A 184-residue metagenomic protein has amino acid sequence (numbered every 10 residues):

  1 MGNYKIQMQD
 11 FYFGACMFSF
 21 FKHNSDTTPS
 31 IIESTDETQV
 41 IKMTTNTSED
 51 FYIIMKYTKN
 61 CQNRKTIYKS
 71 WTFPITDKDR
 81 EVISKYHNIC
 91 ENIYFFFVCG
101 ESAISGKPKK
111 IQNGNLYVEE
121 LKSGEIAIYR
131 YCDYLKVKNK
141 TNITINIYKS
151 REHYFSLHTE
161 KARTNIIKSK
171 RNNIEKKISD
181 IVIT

Functional and structural regions predicted by a protein language model:
M1-Q39, T44-E49: Acidic-basic catalytic patches of nuclease active cores, encompassing PD-(D/E)XK and other metal-cofactor nuclease
N3-Y4, I111-T184: Non-catalytic C-terminal interaction segments of nucleic acid-processing enzymes
Y12-C16, K78-V82, K177: Exposed alpha-helical structural elements
A15-D26, N88-E91, D133-I143: Structural alpha-beta junctions
C16-M17, Q39-T76: Conserved catalytic cores of phosphodiester-cleaving nucleases, focusing on short active-site segments
E37-I41, W71-H87, N92-I93: Short secondary-structure capping micro-motifs at structural edges
K59, E101-A103, Y134: Short loop/turn segments at secondary-structure transitions that flank enzyme active sites
Y86-R130: Nucleic-acid nuclease catalytic cores
